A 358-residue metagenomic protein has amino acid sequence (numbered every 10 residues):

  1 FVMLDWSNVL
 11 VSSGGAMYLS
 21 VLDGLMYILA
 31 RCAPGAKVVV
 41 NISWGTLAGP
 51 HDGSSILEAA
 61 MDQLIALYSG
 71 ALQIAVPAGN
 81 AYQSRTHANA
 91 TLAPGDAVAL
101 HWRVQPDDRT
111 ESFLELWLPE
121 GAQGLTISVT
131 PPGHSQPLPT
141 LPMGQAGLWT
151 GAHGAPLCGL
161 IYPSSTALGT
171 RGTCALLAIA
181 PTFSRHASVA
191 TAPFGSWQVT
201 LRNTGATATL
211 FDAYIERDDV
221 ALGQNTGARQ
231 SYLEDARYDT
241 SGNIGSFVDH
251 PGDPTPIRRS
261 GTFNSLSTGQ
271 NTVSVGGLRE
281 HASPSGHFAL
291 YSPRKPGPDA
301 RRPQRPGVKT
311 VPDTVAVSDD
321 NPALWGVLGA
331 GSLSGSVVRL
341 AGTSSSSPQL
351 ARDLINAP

Functional and structural regions predicted by a protein language model:
V2-L4, A75, V273-G276, T314: Hydrophobic/aromatic beta-strand patches that form the interior of the parallel beta-sheet core in alpha/beta enzyme
W6-L92, D108-G124, P132-Q136, Q145-G269 (+1 more regions): Substrate-binding/access-modulating region of protease and related hydrolase catalytic domains
V98-L100: Short strand-edge motifs at loop-to-beta-strand transitions and within beta-strands of extracellular beta-rich domains
R103-V104: Non-catalytic, glycine-rich low-complexity segments
S128, P132-S135, T140, L160-S164 (+4 more regions): Catalytic-core environment of secreted peptidases
D353-A357: Alpha-helical metal-binding/catalytic segments enriched in His/Glu/Asp
